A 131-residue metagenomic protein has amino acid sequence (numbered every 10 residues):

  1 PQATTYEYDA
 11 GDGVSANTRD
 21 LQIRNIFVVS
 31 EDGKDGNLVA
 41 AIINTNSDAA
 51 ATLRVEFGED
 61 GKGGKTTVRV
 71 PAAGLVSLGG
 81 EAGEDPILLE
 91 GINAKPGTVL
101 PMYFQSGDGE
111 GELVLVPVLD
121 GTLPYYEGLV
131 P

Functional and structural regions predicted by a protein language model:
P1-D32, P131: Transition segment at domain starts
F27-A50: Short, surface-exposed binding/anchoring microloops in extracellular/periplasmic proteins
G33-V39, N93-P101: Short, solvent-exposed loop/turn segments enriched in Ser/Thr/Gly
D48-K62: Short acidic, flexible loop segments centered on an aromatic residue
L53-E56, L100-Q105: Short conserved beta-strand and strand-loop elements enriched in small hydrophobics with frequent Asp/Gly
D60-E90: Intrinsically disordered, low-complexity Pro/Gly/Ser/Thr-rich segments with frequent PxxP/GP/PP motifs and embedded
M102-G109, V114: Short, exposed beta-strand-loop hairpins at the edges of beta-sheets in extracellular/periplasmic proteins
P117-L123: Short beta-strand edge segments in extracellular beta-sheet folds
